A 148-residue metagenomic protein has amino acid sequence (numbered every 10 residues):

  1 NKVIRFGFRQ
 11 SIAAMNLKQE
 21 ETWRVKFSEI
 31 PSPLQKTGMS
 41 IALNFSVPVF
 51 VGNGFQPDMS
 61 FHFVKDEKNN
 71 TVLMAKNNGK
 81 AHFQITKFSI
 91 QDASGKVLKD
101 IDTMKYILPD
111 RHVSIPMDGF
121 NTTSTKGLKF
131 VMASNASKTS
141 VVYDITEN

Functional and structural regions predicted by a protein language model:
N1-A14, K96-S124: Intrinsically disordered, low-complexity Pro/Gly/Ser/Thr-rich segments with frequent PxxP/GP/PP motifs and embedded
K2-I4, E21-W23, F45, N69-T71 (+1 more regions): Envelope-exposed proteins and targeting segments
S11-G52, Q56, T122-N148: Terminal connector regions
F55-L73: Surface beta-strand/loop "capping" patches
K68-V72, H112, G127: A generic structural signal for beta-strand entry/edge sites
L73-G79: Asparagine-centered strand-capping/turn motif at beta-strand->loop junctions
K80-I85: Short acidic/proline- and small/hydrophobic-mixed sequence motifs that coincide with surface turns and coil-to-beta
I90-V97, N135: Change "in extracellular beta-sheet-rich domains … of secreted and cell-surface proteins" to "in beta-sheet-rich domains
